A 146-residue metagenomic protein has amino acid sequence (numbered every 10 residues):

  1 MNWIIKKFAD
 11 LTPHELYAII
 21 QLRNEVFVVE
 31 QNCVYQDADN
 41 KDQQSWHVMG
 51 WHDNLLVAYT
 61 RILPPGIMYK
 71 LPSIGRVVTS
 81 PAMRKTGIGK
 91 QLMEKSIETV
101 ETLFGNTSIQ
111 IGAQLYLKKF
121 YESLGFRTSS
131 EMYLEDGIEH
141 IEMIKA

Functional and structural regions predicted by a protein language model:
M1-H47, H52-L56: Short amphipathic alpha-helix that is part of the acyltransferase structural core
A38-Q43, G66, L134-E135: A short beta-turn/loop motif at secondary-structure boundaries
M49, L55-P65, L71-S73, V78: Conserved beta-strand in the GNAT
P65-I74, R84, L103-T107, G137-E139: A conserved beta-turn-beta hairpin within the catalytic core of GNAT-like acetyltransferases that forms part
T79, K85-E98: Conserved acetyl-CoA-binding loop-helix of GNAT-fold acetyltransferases
K85, K90, F120, S130-Y133: C-terminal structural segments of small proteins and small subunits
M93, V100-A113: Conserved GNAT acetyl-CoA-binding A-motif
Q110-G112, E122, R127-E142: Conserved catalytic-core motifs of GNAT/GCN5-like acyltransferases
